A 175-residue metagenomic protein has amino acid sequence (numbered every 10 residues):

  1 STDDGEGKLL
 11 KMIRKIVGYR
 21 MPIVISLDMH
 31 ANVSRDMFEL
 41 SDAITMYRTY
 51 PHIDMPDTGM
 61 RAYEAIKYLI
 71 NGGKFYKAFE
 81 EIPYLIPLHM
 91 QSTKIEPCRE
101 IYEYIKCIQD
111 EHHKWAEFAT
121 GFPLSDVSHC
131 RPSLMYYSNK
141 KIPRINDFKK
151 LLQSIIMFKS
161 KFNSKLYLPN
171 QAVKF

Functional and structural regions predicted by a protein language model:
S1, Y76-E80, A119-F122, D126: Core alpha/beta catalytic barrel or barrel-like domain that forms the active/cofactor pocket in diverse metabolic
S1-N71: Active-site histidine-anchored catalytic micro-motif
L27, T45-R48, E81-I86, S138: Short, structured patches in soluble enzyme cores that scaffold and shape functional sites
R35, E80, V173: Flexible, active-site-adjacent loop/turn segments at secondary-structure boundaries
S41-T45, E80-Y84, S128-S133: Short acidic (Asp/Glu) and glycine-rich catalytic loops that position anionic groups and cofactors
I53, G59-Y63, K67-D110: Conserved anion/nucleotide-ligand pocket segment
H89-F175: Hard-cation-handling environments
